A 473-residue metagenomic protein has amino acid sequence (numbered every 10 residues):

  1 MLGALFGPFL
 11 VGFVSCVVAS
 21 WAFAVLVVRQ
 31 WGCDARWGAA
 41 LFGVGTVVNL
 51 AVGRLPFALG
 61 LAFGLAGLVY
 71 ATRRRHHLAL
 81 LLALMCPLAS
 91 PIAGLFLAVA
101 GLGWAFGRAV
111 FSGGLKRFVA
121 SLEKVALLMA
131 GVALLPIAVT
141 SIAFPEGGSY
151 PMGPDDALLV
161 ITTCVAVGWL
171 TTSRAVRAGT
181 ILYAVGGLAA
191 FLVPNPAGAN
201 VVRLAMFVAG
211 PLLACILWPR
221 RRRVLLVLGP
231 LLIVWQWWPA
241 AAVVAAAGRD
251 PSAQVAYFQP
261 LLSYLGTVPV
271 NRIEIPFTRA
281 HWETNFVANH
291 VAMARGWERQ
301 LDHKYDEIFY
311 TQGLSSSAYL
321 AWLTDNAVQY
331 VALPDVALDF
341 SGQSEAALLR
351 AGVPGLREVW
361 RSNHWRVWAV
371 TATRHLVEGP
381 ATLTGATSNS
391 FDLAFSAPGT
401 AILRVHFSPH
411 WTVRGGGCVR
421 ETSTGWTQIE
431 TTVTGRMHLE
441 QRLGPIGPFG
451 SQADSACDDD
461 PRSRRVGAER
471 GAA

Functional and structural regions predicted by a protein language model:
A4-W21: Loop-to-helix entry region of an early transmembrane alpha helix in multi-pass inner-membrane enzymes
L5-F9, W31-D34, G53-L55, T72-H76 (+4 more regions): Transmembrane helix interruption/hinge and helix-loop junction motifs
V17-Q30, D34-F106, A133, I137: Membrane-embedded helix bundles of polyisoprenyl
L26-W31, L68-R75, L102-K116, V165-A175 (+1 more regions): Structural signal for the C-terminal ends of transmembrane alpha-helices and the immediately following loop
P56, G60, L81-A209, V243-D250: Transmembrane catalytic cores of multi-pass membrane glycosyltransferases and polysaccharide-assembly enzymes
R220-P239: Signature aromatic-anchored transmembrane alpha helix within multi-pass, membrane-resident enzymes that catalyze glycan
P239-A473: Extracytoplasmic
